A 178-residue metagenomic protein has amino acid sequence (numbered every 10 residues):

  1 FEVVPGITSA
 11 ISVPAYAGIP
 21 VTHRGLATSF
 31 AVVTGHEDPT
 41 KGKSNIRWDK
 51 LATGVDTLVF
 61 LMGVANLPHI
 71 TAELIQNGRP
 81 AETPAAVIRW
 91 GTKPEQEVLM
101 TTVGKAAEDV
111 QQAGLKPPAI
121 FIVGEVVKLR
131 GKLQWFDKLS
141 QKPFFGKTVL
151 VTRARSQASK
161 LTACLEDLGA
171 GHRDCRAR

Functional and structural regions predicted by a protein language model:
F1, L58, A85, H172-R173: Hydrophobic anchor at the start of a short beta-strand that flanks the dinucleotide cofactor-binding loop
F1-E37: Short glycine-cluster motifs
E2-V4, L61, T152: Structural motif
P5-G6, G63, C175-R176: Short beta->alpha connector loops at strand-helix junctions that form conserved, small/polar/Pro-enriched
A10, L67-P68, Q157-K160: Short, well-ordered alpha-helical microsegments
V13-P14, I70, L74, L161: Hydrophobic packing residues within well-ordered alpha-helices of enzyme cores
A27-S29, V33-T148: A contiguous loop/helix-start segment that scaffolds small-molecule binding in enzyme catalytic cores
A81-T83, L139-R178: Surface-exposed, charge/polar-rich loops and edge strands
